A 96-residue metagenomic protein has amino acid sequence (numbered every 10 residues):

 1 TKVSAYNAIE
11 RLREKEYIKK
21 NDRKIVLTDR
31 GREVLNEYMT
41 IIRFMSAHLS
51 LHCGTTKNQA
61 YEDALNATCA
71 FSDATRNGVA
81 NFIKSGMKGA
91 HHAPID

Functional and structural regions predicted by a protein language model:
V3, N58: Key DNA-contact positions within bacterial/archaeal DNA-binding proteins
S4-K15: Basic amphipathic alpha-helical segments that dock to polyanions
R13-R23: A short, conserved structural fragment
R23-I41: Basic, amphipathic "hinge/linker" alpha-helix immediately C-terminal to the N-terminal HTH DNA-binding motif
I41-H52: Alpha-helical linker/hinge and terminal dimerization helices associated with HTH transcriptional regulators
E62-D96: C-terminal regulatory/oligomerization modules of transcriptional regulators
